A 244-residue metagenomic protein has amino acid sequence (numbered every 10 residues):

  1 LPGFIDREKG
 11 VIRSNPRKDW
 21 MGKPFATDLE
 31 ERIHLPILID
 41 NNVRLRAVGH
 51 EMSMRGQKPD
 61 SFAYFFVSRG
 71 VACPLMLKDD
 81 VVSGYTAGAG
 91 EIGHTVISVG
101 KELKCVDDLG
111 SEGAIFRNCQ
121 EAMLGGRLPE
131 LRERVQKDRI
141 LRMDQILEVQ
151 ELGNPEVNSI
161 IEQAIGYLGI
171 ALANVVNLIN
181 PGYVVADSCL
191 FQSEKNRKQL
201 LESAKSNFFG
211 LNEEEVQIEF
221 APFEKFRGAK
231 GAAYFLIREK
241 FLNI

Functional and structural regions predicted by a protein language model:
P2-I5, S68-G70, L190-F191: Short glycine-rich anion-binding loops that position phosphate/pyrophosphate groups of nucleotides and phosphorylated
F4-S61, K195-N207: Glycine-rich phosphate-binding loop and adjoining helix at the ATP-binding site of ATP-dependent phosphoryl-transfer
K9-G10, D79, G153: Detector for glycine-centered tight turns/loop "hinges" at secondary-structure junctions
K23, R69, L75, Q150 (+1 more regions): Flexible loop/hinge segments that line or gate small-molecule binding clefts
E31-L35, G56, V99-I244: ATP-binding/phosphotransfer module of carbohydrate and carboxylate kinases, centering on a glycine-rich
K58-G113: Glycine-rich phosphate-binding loop of actin/hexokinase-like ATP-binding domains
